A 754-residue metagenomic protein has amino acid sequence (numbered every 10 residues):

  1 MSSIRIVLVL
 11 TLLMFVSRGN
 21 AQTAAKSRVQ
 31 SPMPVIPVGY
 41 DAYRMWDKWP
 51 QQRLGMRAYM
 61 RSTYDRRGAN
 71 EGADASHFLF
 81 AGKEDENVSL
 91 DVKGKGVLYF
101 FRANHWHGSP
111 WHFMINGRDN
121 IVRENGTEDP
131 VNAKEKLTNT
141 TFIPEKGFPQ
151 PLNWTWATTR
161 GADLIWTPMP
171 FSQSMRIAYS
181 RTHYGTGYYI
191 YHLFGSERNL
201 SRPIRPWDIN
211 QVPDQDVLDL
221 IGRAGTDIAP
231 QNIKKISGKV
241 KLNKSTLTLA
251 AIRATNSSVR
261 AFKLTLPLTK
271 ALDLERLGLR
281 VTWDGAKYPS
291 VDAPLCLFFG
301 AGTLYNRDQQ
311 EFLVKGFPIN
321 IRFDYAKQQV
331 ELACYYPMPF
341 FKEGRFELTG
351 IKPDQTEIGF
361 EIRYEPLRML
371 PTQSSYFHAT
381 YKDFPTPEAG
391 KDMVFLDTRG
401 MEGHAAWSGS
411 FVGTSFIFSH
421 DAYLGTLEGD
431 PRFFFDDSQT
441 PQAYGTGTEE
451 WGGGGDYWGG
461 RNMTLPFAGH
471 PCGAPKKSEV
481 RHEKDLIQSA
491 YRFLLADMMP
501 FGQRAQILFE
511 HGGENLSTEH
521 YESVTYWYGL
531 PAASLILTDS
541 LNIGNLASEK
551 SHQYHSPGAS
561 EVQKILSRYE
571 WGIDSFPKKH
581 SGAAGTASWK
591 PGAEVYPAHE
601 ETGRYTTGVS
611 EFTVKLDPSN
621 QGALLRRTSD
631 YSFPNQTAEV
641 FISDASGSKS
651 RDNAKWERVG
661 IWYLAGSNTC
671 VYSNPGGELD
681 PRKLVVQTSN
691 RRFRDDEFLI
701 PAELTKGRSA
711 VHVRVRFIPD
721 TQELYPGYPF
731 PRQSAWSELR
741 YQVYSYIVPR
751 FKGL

Functional and structural regions predicted by a protein language model:
M1-V7: Bacterial N-terminal signal peptides that target proteins for export
V7-F15: Bacterial N-terminal signal peptides
G19-A25: Boundary at the C-terminal end of the N-terminal hydrophobic targeting segment
A25-A559, S629: Beta-strand-centric surfaces of beta-sandwich/beta-rich domains
K26-S31, R181, D208, L494-H580 (+6 more regions): TerminUS-proximal long segments
N132-P170, R307, F312-Y335, P339 (+4 more regions): Beta-strand-rich ligand-recognition modules
V240-N256, F262-L264, V562-R604: Conserved small-residue-rich
